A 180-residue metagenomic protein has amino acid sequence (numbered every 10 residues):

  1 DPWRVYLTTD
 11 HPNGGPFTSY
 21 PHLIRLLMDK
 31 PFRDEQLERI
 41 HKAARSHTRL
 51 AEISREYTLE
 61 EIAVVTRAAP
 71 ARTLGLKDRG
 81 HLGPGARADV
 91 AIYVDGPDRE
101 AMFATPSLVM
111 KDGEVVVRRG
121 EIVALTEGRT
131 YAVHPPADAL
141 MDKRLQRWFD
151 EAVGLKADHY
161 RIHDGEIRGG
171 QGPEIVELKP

Functional and structural regions predicted by a protein language model:
W3-R4, G15-P180: Active-site microenvironment of metallo-dependent hydrolases
V5-T9: Hydrophobic faces of well-ordered beta-strands that scaffold small-molecule active sites in alpha/beta enzyme cores
P12: Catalytic metal-binding/acid-base residues of hydrolase active sites
